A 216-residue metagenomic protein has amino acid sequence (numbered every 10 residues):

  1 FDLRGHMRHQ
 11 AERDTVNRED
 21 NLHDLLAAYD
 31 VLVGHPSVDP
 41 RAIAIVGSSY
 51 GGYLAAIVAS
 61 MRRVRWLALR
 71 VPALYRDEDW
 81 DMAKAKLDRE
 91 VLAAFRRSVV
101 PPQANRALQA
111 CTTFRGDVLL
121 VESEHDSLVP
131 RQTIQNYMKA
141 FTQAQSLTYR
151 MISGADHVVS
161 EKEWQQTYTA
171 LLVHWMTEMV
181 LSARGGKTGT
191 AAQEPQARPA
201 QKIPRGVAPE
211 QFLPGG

Functional and structural regions predicted by a protein language model:
F1-Q10: Conserved alpha/beta-hydrolase
T15-P36: Alpha/beta-hydrolase active-site loop
S37-S49: Alpha/beta-hydrolase fold nucleophile elbow
I57-V100: Hydrolase active-site cap/lid region
F114, L120-E122, D126: Short beta-strand/loop motif that positions the catalytic acidic residue of the alpha/beta-hydrolase fold
G116, P130-A140, W164: Short alpha-helix in the alpha/beta-hydrolase fold that links the catalytic acid
H125-V129, V158: Acidic catalytic loop of the alpha/beta-hydrolase fold
A155-Q166: Catalytic histidine-centered segment of alpha/beta-hydrolase-like enzymes
